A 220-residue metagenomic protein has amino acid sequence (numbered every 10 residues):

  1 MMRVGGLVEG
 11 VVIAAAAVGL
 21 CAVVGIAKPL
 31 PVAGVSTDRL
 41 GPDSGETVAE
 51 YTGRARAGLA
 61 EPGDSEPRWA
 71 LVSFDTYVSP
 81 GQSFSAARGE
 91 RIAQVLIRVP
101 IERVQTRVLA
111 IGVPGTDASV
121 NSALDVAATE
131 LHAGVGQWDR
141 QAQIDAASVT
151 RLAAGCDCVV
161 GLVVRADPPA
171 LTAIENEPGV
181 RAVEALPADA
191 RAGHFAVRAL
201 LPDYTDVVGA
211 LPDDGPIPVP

Functional and structural regions predicted by a protein language model:
M1-G5: Terminal targeting segments of Actinobacterial cell-envelope proteins
L7-I26: Hydrophobic membrane-insertion alpha-helices, especially the h-region of bacterial N-terminal signal peptides
A27-N176, R181-P220: Inhibitory N-terminal propeptides of secreted protease zymogens
